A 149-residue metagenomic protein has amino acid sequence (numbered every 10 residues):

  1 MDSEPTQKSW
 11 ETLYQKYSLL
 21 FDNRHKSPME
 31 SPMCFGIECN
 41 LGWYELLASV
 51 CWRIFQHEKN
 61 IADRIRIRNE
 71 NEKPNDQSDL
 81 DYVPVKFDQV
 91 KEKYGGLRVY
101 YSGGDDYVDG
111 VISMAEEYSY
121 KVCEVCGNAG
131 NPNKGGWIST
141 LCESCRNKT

Functional and structural regions predicted by a protein language model:
M1-S49: General detector of N-terminal leader/presequence modules that precede the first folded domain
T12-Q15, L19, E45-W52, Q56 (+2 more regions): Charged/polar, solvent-exposed surface patches and flexible loops
Y14, F21, D81-P84, R98 (+1 more regions): Compositionally biased amphipathic helical and low-complexity segments enriched in hydrophobic
C51-V122: A broadly conserved sequence feature marking short terminus-proximal activation segments in nucleic acid-centric
D106-T149: Cys/His-clustered metal-coordination modules, chiefly Zn-binding fingers
